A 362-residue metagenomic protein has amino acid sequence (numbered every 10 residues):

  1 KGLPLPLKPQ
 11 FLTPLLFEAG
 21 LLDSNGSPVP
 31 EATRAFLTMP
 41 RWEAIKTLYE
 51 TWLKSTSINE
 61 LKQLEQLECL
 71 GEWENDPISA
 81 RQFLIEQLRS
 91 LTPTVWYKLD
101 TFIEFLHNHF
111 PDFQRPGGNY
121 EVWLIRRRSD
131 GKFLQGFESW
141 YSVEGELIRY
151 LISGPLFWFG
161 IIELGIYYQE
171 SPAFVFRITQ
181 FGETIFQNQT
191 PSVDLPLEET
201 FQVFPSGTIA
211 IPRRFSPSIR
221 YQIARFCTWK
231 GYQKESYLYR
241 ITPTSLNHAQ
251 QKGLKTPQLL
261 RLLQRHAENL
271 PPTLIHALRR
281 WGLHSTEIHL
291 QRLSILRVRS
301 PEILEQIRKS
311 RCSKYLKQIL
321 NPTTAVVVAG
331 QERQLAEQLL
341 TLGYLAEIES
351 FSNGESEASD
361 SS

Functional and structural regions predicted by a protein language model:
K1-P6, S139: Short, recurring structural edge motifs at helix starts
P4-L5, Q10-L70: Domain-level detector for long, ordered catalytic/regulatory cores in large eukaryotic signaling and trafficking
R41, L48-S362: Extended alpha-helical interface modules used as scaffolds for assembling large macromolecular complexes
